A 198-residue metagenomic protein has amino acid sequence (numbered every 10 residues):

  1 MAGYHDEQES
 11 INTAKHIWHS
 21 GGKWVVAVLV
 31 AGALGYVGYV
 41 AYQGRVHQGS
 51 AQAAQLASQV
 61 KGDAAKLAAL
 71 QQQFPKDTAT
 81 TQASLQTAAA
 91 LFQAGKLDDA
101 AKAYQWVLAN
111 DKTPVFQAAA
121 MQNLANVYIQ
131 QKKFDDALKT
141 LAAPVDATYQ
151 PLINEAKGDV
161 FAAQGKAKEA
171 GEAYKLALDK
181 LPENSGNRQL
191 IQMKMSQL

Functional and structural regions predicted by a protein language model:
M1-A31, Q48: N-terminal positive-inside, membrane-proximal cytosolic segments immediately preceding the first
Q8, N12-K15, A54, A68 (+5 more regions): Alpha-helical membrane and juxtamembrane elements of multi-pass inner-membrane transport and channel proteins
I17-W24, Q73-D77, N110, A147: Membrane-interface junctions
A33-A41, G62-Q72, D99-V107, K132-L141: Repeat-mediated protein-protein interaction surfaces in helical alpha-solenoids
V40-S50, Q71-D77: TPR-adjacent "capping" and linker segments in tetratricopeptide-repeat scaffold/adaptor proteins
H47-K61: Juxtamembrane extracytosolic/periplasmic "stalk" immediately C-terminal to the first targeting helix
S58-Q86: Short extracytoplasmic
S84, F92-L198: Soluble extracytoplasmic domains of inner/organellar membrane proteins
